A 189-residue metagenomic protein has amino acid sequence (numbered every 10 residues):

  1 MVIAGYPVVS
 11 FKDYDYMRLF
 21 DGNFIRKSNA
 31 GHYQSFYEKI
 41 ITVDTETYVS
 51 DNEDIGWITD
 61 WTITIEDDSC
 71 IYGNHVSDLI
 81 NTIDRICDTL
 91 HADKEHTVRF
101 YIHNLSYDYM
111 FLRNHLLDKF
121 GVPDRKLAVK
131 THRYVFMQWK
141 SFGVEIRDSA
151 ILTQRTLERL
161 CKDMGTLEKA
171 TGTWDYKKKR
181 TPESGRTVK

Functional and structural regions predicted by a protein language model:
M1-K189: Metal-dependent nucleotidyl/phosphoryl-transfer cores and adjacent nucleic-acid-binding surfaces
